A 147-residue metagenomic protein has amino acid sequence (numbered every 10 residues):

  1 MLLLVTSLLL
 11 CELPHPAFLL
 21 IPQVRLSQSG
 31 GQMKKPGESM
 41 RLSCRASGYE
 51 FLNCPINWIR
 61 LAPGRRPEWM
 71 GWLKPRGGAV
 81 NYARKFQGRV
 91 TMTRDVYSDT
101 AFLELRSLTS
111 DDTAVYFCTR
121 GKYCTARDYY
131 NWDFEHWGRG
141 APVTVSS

Functional and structural regions predicted by a protein language model:
M1-G30, R120-Y130, W137, A141 (+1 more regions): N-terminal Sec-dependent signal peptide, specifically the hydrophobic helical h-region
I21, N53, R65, K85-Q87 (+3 more regions): Eukaryote-biased feature marking scaffold/signaling PDZ-domain proteins and nuclear chromatin regulators
Q32-G37: Short, solvent-exposed loop/linker segments at the N-terminal edge of repeated beta-sheet extracellular domains
S39, S43, D95-G121: Ligand-binding face of N-terminal immunoglobulin V-set domains in extracellular IgSF glycoproteins
C44, I56-I59, Y116-T119, V143: Core motif of extracellular immunoglobulin-like domains
R45-Y49: Acidic, Ser/Thr
E50-Q87: N-terminal V-set
P75-R106: Extracytoplasmic beta-sandwich strand-turn segments characteristic of Greek-key/jelly-roll folds
